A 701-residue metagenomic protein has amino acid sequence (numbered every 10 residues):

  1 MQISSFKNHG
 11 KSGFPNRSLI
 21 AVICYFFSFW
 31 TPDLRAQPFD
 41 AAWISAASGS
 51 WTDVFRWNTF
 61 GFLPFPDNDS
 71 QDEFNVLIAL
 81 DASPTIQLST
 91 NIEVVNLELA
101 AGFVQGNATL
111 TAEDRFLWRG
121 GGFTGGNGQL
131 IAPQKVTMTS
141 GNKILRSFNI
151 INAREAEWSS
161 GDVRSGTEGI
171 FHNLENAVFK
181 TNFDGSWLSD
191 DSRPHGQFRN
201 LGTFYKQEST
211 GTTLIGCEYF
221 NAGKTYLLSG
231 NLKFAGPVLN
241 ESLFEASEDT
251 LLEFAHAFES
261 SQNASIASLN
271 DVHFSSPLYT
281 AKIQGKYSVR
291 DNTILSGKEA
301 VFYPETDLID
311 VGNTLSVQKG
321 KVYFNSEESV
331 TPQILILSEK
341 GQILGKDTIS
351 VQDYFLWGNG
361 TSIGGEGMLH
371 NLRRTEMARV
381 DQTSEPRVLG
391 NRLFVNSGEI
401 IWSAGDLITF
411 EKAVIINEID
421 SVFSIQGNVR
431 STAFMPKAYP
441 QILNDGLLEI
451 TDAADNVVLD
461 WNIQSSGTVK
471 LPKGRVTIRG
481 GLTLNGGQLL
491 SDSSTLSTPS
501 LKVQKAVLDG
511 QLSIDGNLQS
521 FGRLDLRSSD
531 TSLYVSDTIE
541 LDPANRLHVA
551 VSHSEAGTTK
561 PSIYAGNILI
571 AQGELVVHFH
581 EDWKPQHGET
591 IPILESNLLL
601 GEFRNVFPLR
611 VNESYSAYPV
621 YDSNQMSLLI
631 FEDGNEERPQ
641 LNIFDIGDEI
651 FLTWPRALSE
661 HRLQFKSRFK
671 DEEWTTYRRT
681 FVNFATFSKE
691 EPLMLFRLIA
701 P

Functional and structural regions predicted by a protein language model:
M1-P15: N-terminal secretory signal peptides that target proteins for export/translocation
I3, A36-D72, A264-V301, V311 (+4 more regions): Extracellular/surface-exposed low-complexity segments
S18-F29: Bacterial N-terminal signal peptides
S140-I170, R373-V414, L501-T590: Extracellular beta-strand/loop-rich repeat segments of large surface/secreted proteins
I150-S229, K233, F394-S466, S532-A550: Long, polar low-complexity repeats
G161, L228-L232, D249, P277-Y279 (+6 more regions): Glycine- and acidic-residue-biased ligand/ion/polar-headgroup-sensing regions
G185-F198, T432-I442, T531-S536, E540-E632: Extracellular, surface-exposed repeat/solenoid domains
I630-P701: Short, composition-biased motifs enriched in small/polar/acidic residues
